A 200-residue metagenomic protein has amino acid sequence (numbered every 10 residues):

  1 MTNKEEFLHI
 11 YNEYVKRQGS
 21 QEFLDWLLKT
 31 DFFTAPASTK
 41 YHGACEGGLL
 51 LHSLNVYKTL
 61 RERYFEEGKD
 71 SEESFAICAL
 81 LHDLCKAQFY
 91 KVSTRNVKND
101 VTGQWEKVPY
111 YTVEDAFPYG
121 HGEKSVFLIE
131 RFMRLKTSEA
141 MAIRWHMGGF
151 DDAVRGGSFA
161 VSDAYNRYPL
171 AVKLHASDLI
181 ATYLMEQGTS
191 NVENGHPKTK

Functional and structural regions predicted by a protein language model:
M1, T199-K200: C-terminal end-of-chain micro-motif
M1-A35: Non-catalytic interface/linker regions that flank or bridge core catalytic/transmembrane domains
E6-I10, T59, K124-L128: A general alpha-helix detector
Y14, T30, L60-R63, H146: Alpha-helix boundary/capping residues
L28-H52, P109-Y110: Active-site flanking loop/helix segments enriched in acidic
G43, L51, E62-Q187: Divalent metal-dependent catalytic cores for phosphoryl transfer on phosphate-bearing substrates
T189-V192, T199: Short, basic, low-complexity termini and linkers enriched in Ser/Thr/Gly/Pro that act as targeting/leader peptides
